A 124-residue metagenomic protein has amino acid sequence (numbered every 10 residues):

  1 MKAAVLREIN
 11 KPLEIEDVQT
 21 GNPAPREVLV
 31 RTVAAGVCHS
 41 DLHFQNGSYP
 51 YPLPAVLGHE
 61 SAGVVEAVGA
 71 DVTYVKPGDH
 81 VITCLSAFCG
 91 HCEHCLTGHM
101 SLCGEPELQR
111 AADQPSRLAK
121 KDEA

Functional and structural regions predicted by a protein language model:
M1-K2: Extreme N-terminal starter segment of soluble prokaryotic enzymes
V5-P12: Extracellular beta-rich ligand/substrate-recognition surface
E14, C38, V64: Conserved Rossmann-like nucleotide-binding pocket used by diverse enzymes that bind dinucleotide cofactors
G21-A35, N46-L96, S101, Q109 (+1 more regions): Glycine-rich beta-strand-centered segment in the early N-terminal region that forms part of a ligand/cofactor-binding
S40-F44: Cytochrome P450 core scaffold surrounding the K-helix E-X-X-R motif and the conserved "meander" helix-loop region
G104: A nucleotide-sugar donor-handling region in carbohydrate enzymes
Q109-A124: Charged, glycine/proline-rich intrinsically disordered loops and linkers
